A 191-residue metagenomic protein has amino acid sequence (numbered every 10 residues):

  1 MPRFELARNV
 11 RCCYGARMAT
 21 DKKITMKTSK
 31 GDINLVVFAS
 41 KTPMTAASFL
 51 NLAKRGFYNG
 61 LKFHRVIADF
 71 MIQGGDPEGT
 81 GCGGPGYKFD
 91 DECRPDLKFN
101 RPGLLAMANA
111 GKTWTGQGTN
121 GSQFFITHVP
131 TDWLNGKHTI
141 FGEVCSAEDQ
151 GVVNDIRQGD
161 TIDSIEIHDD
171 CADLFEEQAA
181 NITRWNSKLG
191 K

Functional and structural regions predicted by a protein language model:
A7-K191: Cyclophilin-like peptidyl-prolyl cis-trans isomerases
